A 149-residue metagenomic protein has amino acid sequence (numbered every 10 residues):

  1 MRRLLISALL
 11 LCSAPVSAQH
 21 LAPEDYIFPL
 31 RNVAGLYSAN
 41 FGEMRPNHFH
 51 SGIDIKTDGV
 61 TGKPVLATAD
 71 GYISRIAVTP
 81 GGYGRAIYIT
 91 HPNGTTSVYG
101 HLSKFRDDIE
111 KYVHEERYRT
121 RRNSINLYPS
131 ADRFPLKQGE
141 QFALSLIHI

Functional and structural regions predicted by a protein language model:
L4-S13: Sec-dependent N-terminal signal peptides
A18-A86, T90-T95, S103-D108, E116 (+4 more regions): Surface-exposed, glycine-biased beta-strand/turn segments
Y99: A cross-family detector of function-defining hotspots
K111: Solvent-exposed, well-ordered loop and adjacent helix/strand elements within mature globular domains that form
